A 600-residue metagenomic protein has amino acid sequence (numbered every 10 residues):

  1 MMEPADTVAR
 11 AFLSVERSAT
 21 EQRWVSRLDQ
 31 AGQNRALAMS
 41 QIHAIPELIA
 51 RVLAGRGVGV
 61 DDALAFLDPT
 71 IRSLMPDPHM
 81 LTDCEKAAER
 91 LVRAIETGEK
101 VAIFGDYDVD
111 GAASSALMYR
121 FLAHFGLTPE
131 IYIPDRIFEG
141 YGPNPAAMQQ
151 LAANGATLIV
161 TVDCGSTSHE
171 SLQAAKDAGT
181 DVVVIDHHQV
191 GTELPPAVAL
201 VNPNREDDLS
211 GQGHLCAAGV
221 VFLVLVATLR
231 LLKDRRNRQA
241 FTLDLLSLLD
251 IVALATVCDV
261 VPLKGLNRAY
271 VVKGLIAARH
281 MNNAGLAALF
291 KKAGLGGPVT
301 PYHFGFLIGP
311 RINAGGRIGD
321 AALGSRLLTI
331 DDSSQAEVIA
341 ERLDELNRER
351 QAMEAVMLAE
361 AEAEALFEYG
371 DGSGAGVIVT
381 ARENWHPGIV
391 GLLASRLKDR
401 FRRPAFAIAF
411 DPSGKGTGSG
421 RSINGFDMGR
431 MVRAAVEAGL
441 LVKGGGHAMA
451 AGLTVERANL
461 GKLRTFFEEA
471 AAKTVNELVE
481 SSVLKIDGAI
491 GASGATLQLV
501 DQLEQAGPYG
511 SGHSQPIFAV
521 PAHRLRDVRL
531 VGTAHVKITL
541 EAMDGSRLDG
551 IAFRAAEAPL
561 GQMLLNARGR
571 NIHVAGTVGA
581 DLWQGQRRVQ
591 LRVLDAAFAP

Functional and structural regions predicted by a protein language model:
P4, R17, E89, R93-T97 (+4 more regions): Mid-to-C-terminal polyanion-binding domains and interfaces
V8: Extended, charge-enriched "interface" segments that sit outside catalytic cores
S18-A19, D29-R35, M39-A156, A178-G179 (+2 more regions): Hydrophobic helix-and-loop "lid/oligomerization" segment in the mid-to-C-terminal part of catalytic domains
L53, V160, N313, L503 (+1 more regions): A residue-level signal for conserved active-site and pocket-lining positions in enzyme catalytic cores
L117, E193-N237, L245-V257: Short alpha-helices
I137-E139, S168, H188-E193, D207-L209 (+3 more regions): Short gly/pro/ser/thr-enriched loop/turn and capping motifs at secondary-structure boundaries
N144-A147, S168-L172, I185-H187, G391-A394 (+2 more regions): Short beta-alpha junctions and helix-cap segments that line functional grooves
V162-C216: Histidine/acidic-residue-rich, glycine-tolerant segments that coordinate divalent metal ions
